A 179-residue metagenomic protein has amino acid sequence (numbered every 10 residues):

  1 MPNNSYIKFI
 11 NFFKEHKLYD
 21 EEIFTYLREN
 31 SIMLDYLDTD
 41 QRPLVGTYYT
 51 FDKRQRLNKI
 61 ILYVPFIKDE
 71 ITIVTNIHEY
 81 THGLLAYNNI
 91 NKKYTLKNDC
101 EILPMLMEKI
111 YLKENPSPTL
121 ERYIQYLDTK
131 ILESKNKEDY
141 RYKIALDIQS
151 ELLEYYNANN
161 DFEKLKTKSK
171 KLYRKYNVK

Functional and structural regions predicted by a protein language model:
M1-T47: A metal-dependent hydrolase signature that marks the N-terminal structural subdomain at the beginning of catalytic folds
P2-S5, I73, L96, C100-L103: Hydrophobic (often cysteine-bearing) scaffold residues that line and stabilize catalytic clefts of nucleotide/cofactor
D52-L57: Short, solvent-exposed loop/turn segments that connect beta-strands within catalytic domains and beta-strand-rich
N58-N76, N89-T95: Short pre-active-site segment immediately N-terminal to the catalytic Zn-binding motif
V74-I90, E101, M105: Active-site recognition of the HExxH zinc-binding catalytic motif
G83, Y87, L106, I110-E114 (+1 more regions): Active-site catalytic microenvironments for nucleophilic, acid-base chemistry
Y94-L132: Post-HExxH zinc-binding segment in Zn-dependent metallohydrolases
P118-K179: Pan-zinc metallopeptidase signature
